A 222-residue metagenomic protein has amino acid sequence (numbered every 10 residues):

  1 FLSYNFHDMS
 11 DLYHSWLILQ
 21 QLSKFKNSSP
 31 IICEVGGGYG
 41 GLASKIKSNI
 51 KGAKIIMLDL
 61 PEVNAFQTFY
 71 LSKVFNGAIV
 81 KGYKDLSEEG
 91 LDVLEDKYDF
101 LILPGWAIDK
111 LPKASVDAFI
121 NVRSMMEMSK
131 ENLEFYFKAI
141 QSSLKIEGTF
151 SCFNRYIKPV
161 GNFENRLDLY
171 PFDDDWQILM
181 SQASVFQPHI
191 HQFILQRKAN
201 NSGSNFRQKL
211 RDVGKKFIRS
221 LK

Functional and structural regions predicted by a protein language model:
F1-N27: Conserved Class I S-adenosyl-L-methionine-dependent methyltransferase catalytic core
N27-G38: Conserved class I S-adenosyl-L-methionine
G40-I50: Conserved SAM-binding loop of SAM-dependent methyltransferases across substrates and taxa, primarily the Class I
L71-P112: S-adenosyl-L-methionine
I120: A conserved beta-strand element that flanks and buttresses the S-adenosyl-L-methionine
E134-I146: A short glycine-rich, Lys/Arg-flanked "PGG" loop and its adjoining helix->strand segment in the class I
I146-Y156: Conserved beta-strand signature within the Rossmann-like core of class I S-adenosyl-L-methionine
R197-K222: Membrane-proximal basic amphipathic "stem/tether" segments
